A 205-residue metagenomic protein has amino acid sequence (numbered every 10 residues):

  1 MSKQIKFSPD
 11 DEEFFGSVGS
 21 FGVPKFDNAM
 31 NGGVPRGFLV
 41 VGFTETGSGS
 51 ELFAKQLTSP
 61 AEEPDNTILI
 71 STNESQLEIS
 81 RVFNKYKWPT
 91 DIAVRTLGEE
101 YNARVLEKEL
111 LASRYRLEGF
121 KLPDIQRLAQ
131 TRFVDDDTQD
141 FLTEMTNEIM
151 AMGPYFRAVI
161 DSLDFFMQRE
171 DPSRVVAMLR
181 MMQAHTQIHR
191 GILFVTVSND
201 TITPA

Functional and structural regions predicted by a protein language model:
I5-K25: N-terminal pre-Walker A segment at the start of P-loop NTPase domains
S20-Q76: Glycine-rich P-loop/Walker A and Walker A-like loops and their local beta1-loop-alpha1 context in P-loop NTPases
V41, R157-I160, F194: Structural motif
T46-G49, D164-P172, D200-I202: Short acidic, S/G/P-rich loop/turn micro-motifs used as interaction or catalytic elements
T72-N84, Y101: AAA+/P-loop NTPase substrate/partner-engagement loops
S75, T90-A112: P-loop NTPase motor core
A103-Q183: Phosphate-binding/switch loop-helix module in NTP-utilizing enzymes
G191-A205: Phosphate-binding/switch region of NTP-binding enzymes
